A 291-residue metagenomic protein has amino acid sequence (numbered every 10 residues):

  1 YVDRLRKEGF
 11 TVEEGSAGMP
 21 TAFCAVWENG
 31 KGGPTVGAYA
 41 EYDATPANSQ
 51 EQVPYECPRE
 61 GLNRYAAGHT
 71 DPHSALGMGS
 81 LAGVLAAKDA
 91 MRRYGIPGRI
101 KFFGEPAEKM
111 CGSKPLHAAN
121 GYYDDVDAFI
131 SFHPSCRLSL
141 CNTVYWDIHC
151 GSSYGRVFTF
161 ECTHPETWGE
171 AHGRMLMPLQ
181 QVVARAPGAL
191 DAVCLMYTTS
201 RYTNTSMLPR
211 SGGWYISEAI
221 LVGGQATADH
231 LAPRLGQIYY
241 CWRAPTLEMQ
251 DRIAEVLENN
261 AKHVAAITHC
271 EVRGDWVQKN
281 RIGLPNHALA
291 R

Functional and structural regions predicted by a protein language model:
Y1-H69, S74, M78-L81, A86-G98: Acidic/His- and Gly-rich active-site-bordering loop/insert found across diverse amide/peptide-bond hydrolases
G15-A17, E105, D275-V277: Conserved beta-strand termini and adjacent loop/short-helix elements that scaffold enzyme active sites in alpha/beta
F23, T45, E60-A66, S74-A75 (+3 more regions): Histidine/acidic-residue-rich, glycine-tolerant segments that coordinate divalent metal ions
W27, F160-C162, W242: Hydrophobic beta-strand positions in extracellular immunoglobulin-like domains
G30, D43, P165, G223 (+1 more regions): Short, glycine-/Ser/Thr-/acidic-enriched flexible segments
S49, S80-L81, K114-L116, N142 (+2 more regions): Conserved strand-to-helix beginnings and helix N-cap segments that scaffold or border functional pockets
L179, V183, L190, C194-R291: Metal-dependent amide/peptide-bond hydrolase catalytic core, centered on the "pita-bread" metallohydrolase fold
